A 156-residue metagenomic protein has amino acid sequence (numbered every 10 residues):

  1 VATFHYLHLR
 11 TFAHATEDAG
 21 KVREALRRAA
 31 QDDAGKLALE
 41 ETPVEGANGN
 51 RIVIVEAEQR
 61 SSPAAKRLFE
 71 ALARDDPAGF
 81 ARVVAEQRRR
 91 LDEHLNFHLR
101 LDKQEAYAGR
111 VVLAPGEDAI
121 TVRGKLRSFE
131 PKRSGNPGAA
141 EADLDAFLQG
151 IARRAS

Functional and structural regions predicted by a protein language model:
V1-A38: Long, hydrophobic N-terminal alpha-helical segment
L7-T11, E93-H98, V122-G124: Short glycine-/aliphatic-rich beta-strand segments at the starts of folded cytosolic domains
T11-A15, A30, Q59-P63, K103-E105 (+1 more regions): Beta-strand elements of well-folded, non-transmembrane domains
E17-K21, P63-F69, A108, K132-G138: Short, conserved charged micro-motifs
V22, R28-L39, N48-N50, G79-V83 (+1 more regions): Soluble, non-membrane globular domain cores that form compact, hydrophobic packing and curved binding surfaces
K36-A64: Short, charge-patterned binding micro-sites
R60-D102: Ordered, amphipathic secondary-structure segments that act as subunit-interaction surfaces in large macromolecular
H98-S156: Glycine-rich, aromatic-bearing surface loops/beta-hairpins
